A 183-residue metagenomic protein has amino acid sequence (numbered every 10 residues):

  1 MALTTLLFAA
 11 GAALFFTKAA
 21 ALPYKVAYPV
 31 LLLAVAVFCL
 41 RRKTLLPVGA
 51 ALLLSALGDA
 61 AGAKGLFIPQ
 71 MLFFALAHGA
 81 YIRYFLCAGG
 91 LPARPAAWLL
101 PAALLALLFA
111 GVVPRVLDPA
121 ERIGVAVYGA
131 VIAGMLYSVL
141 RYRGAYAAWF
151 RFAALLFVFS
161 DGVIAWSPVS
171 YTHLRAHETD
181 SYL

Functional and structural regions predicted by a protein language model:
A2-R83, V158-S160, W166: Early transmembrane hairpin module of multi-pass membrane proteins
T17-A20, A61-I68, G90-L91, V112-R122 (+1 more regions): Membrane-interface helix caps and helix-loop-helix hairpins in membrane proteins
Y28-P29, H78, P101-L105, Y128-I132: Core segments of transmembrane alpha-helices that mediate helix-helix packing or line hydrophobic substrate/ligand
A93-A102: Cytoplasmic-side transmembrane-helix entry/capping segments in multi-pass membrane proteins
F109-G144: Active-site rim beta-loop-alpha module in soluble metabolic enzymes
V131, F150-A165: Hydrophobic alpha-helical membrane segments
T172-T179: Conserved small/polar residues in nucleotide/adenosyl-binding loops
